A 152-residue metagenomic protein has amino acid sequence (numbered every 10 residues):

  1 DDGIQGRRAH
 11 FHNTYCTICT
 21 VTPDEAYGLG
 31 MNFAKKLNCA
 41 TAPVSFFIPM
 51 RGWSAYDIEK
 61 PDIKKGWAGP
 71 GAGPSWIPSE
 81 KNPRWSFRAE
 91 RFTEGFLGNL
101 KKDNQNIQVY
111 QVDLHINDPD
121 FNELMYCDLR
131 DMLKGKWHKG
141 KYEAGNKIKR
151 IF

Functional and structural regions predicted by a protein language model:
D1-T14, D57-P61: Redox- and metal-dependent alpha/beta enzyme cores, enriched for Fe-S-associated oxidoreductases and cofactor-handling
C16-F152: Metallocofactor- and cofactor-centric catalytic cores in central/energy metabolism, strongly enriched
